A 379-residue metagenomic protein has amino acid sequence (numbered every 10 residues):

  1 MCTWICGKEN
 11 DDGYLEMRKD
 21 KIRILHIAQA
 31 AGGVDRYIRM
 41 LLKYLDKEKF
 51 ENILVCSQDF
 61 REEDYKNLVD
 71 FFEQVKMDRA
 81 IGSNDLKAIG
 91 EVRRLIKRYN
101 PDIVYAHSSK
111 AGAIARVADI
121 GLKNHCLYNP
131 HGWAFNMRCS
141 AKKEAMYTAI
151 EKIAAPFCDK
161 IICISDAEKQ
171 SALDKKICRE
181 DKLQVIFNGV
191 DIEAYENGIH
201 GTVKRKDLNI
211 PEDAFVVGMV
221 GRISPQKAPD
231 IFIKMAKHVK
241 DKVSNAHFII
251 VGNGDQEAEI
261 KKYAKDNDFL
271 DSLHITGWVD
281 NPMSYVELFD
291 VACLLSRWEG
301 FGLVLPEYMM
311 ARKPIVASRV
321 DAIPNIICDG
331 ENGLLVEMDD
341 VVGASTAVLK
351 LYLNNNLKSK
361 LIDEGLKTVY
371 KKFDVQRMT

Functional and structural regions predicted by a protein language model:
L25-A88, A167-S171, K176, K182: N-terminal strand-loop element at the rim of the active site of nucleotide-sugar-dependent glycosyltransferases
D35-M40, F215, M219-D241, F248 (+4 more regions): A conserved mid-protein helix/loop that constitutes part of the nucleotide-sugar donor-binding site
A106-G112, P130: Short His-centered aromatic/hydrophobic patch
F157-K182, V190-A194: A short, active-site helix/loop in glycosyltransferases that binds the activated sugar's phosphate group
K261-G277: Nucleotide-activated donor-binding/catalytic signature segment of Leloir-type glycosyltransferases, i.e., the conserved
W278, R297: Aromatic "clamp/platform" in nucleotide-sugar-dependent glycosyltransferases that forms part of the donor/acceptor
P314-A317, I327: Short hydrophobic beta-strand element within catalytic cores of glycosyltransferases and related nucleotide-activated
D329-G330, L334-V341, K350-N356: Conserved acidic donor-binding segment of nucleotide-sugar-dependent glycosyltransferases
